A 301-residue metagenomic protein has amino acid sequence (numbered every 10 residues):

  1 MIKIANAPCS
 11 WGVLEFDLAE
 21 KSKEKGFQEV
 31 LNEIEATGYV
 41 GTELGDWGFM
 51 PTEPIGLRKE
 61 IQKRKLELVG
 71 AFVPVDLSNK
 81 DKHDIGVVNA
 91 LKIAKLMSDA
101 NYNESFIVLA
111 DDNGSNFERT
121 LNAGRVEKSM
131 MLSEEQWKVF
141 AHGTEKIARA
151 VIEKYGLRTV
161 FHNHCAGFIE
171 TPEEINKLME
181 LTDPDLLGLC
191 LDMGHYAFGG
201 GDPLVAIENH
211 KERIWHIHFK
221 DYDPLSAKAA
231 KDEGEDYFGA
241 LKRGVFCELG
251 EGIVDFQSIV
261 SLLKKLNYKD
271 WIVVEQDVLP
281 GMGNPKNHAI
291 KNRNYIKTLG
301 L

Functional and structural regions predicted by a protein language model:
M1-N103, E134, K138-V139, E145-K146 (+4 more regions): N-terminal pre-domain/capping segments
C9-W11, G45-W47, V73-S78, A110-G114 (+5 more regions): Active-site beta-loop-alpha junctions enriched in small/polar residues
A19-K23, S115-R125, A227-G239: Short, flexible, mixed-charge acidic loops at enzyme active sites
T42, W137-I253: Acidic/histidine-rich catalytic cores of soluble enzymes
E43, G70, F106-V108, V160 (+2 more regions): Conserved beta-strand positions in the central sheet of alpha/beta enzyme cores
E67, K82-L189: Active-site acidic/histidine proton-transfer and metal-coordination neighborhood in alpha/beta enzyme cores
E251-K265: A short, acidic, amphipathic alpha-helical segment used as a generic capping/interface helix at domain edges
V273-N287: A short, acidic, flexible beta-alpha connecting loop/helix-capping segment that sits on the rim of active
